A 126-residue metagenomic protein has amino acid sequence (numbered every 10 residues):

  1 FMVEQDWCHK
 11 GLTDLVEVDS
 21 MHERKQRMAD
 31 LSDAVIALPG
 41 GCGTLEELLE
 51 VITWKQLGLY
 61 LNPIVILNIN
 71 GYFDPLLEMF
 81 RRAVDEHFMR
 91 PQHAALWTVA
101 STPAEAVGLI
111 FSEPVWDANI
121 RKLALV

Functional and structural regions predicted by a protein language model:
F1-L31, I69-L109, P114-V126: A cross-family phosphate/adenosyl-ligand binding-site feature
K25-Q26, L48, Q56: Hydrophobic alpha-helical segments, especially transmembrane helices and their immediate juxtamembrane helical caps
S32-G43: A short, small-residue-rich loop immediately preceding and capping a beta-strand
L38, I52-E78, P91-H93: Short, acidic/small-residue loops that bind anionic groups at enzyme active sites
G43-E50: Short glycine/serine/threonine-rich phosphate/pyrophosphate-binding segments that cradle anionic phosphate groups
V51-I52, E113: Amphipathic, positively biased hydrophobic alpha-helical segments used for protein targeting and membrane insertion
